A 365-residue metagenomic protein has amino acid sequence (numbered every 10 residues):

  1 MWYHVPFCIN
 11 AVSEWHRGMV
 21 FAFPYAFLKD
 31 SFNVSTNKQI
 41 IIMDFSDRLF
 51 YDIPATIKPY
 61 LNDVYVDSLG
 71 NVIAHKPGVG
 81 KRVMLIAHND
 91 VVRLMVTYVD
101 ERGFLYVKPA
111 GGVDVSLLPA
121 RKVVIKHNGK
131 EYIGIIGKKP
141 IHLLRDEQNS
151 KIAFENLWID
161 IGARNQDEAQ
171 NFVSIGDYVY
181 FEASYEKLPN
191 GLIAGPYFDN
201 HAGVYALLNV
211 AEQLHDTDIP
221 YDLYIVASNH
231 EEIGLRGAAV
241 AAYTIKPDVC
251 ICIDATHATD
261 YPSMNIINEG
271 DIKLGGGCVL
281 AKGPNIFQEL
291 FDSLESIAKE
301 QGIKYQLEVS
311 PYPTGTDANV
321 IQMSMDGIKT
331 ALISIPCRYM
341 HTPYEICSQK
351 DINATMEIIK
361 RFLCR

Functional and structural regions predicted by a protein language model:
W2-P6, V12-S13, R17-G18, V34: N-terminal amphipathic/hydrophobic targeting modules at extreme N-termini, encompassing cleavable Sec/SRP-type signal
E14-H16, A26-R365: N-terminal hydrophobic/helix-forming segments and targeting peptides
